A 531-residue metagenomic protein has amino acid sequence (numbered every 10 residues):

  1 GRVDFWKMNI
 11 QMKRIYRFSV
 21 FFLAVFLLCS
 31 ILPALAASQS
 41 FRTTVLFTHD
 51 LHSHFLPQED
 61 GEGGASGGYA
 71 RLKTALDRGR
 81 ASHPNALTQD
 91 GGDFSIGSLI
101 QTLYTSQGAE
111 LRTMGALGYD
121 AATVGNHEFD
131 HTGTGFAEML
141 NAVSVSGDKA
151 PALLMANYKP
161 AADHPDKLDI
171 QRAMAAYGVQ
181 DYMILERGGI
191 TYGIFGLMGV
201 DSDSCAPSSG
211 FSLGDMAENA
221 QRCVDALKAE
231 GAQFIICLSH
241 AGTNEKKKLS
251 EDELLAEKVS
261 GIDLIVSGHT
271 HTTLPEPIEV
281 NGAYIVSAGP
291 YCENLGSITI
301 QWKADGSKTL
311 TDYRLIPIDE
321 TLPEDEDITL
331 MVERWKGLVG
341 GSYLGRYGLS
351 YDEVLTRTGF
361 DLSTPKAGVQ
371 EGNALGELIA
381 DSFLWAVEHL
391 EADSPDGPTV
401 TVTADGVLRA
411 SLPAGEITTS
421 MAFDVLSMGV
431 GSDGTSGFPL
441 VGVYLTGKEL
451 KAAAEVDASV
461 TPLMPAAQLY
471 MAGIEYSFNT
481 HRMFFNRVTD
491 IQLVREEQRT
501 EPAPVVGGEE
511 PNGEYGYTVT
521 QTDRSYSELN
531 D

Functional and structural regions predicted by a protein language model:
V3-D4: Acidic, Ala/Val/Gly-enriched low-complexity intrinsically disordered segments
K7-R17: Positively charged n-region of N-terminal signal peptides that target proteins for export
Q11, L35-R42, S350-Y351, D396: Extreme N-terminus of proteins, especially the signal/transit-peptide cleavage junction and the first residues
Y16-L35: Sec-dependent N-terminal signal peptides of Gram-positive bacterial secreted proteins and lipoproteins
S30-I31, S239, V387, E391: Structural motif corresponding to the C-terminal cap of alpha-helices
I31, S82, T500-P502: Selective for proline/serine-rich intrinsically disordered segments in cytosolic/nuclear regulatory regions
A37-T321, L378, S382: Acidic, metal/ion-coordinating pockets
H49-H54, I96-I100, M114, T299-N530: Solvent-exposed loop/linker segments at secondary-structure transitions that flank or connect catalytic domains
